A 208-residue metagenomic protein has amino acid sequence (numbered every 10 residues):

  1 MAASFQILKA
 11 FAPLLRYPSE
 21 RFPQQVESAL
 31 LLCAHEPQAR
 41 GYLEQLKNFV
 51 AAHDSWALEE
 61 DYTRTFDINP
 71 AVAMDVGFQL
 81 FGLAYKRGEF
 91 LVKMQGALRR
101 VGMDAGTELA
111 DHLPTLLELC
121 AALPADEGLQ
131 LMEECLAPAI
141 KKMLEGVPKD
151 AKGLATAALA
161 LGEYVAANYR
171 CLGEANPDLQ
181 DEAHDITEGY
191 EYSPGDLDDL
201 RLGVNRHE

Functional and structural regions predicted by a protein language model:
M1-L113, L117-E208: Charged, alpha-helix-forming regions
